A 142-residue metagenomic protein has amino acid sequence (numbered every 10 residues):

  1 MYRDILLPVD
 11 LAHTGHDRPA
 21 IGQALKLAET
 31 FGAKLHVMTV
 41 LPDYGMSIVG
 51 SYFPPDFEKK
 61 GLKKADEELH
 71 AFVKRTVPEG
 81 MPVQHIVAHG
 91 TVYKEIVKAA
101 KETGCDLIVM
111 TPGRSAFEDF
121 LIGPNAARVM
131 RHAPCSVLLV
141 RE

Functional and structural regions predicted by a protein language model:
M1, K74-I108, S115: Structural beta-alpha unit
R3-S51: Small/aliphatic-rich secondary-structure junction motif
V9, T39-V40, T111-G113, R141-E142: Short secondary-structure boundary segments
H36-M38, Q84-A88, L138: General small-molecule cofactor/ligand-binding pocket signal
F53-D56, E102-T103, A126-R128: Short, hinge-like loop/turn segments at secondary-structure boundaries
P55-E67: A short acidic, glycine-rich active-site loop that binds or catalyzes chemistry on phosphate/adenosine moieties
L107-R128: Glycine-rich, Arg-bearing micro-motifs that act as flexible, cationic patches
